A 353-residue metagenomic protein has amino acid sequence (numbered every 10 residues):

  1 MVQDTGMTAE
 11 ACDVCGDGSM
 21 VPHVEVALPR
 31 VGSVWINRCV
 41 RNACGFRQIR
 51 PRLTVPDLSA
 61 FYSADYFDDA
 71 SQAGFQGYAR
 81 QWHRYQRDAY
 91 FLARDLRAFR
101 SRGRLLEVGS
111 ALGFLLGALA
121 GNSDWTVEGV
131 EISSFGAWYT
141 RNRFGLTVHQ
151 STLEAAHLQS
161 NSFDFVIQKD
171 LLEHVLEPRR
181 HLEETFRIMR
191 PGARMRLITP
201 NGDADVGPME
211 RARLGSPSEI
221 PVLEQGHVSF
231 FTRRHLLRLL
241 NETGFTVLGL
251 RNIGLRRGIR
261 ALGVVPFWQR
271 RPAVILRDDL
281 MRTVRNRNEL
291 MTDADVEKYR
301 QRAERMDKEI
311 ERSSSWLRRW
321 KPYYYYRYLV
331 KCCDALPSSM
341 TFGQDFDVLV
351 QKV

Functional and structural regions predicted by a protein language model:
M1-N161, F165-K169, R179-L182, N252 (+4 more regions): Conserved N-terminal segment of class I S-adenosyl-L-methionine
S59-Y66, D203-G215, V264-F267: Short, flexible, mixed-charge acidic loops at enzyme active sites
K169-L176, I198: Short catalytic micro-motifs in class I SAM-dependent methyltransferases
L176-R180, G207: Short N-terminal helix/helix-N-cap motif within the alpha/beta-hydrolase-1
R179-R194: A short glycine-rich, Lys/Arg-flanked "PGG" loop and its adjoining helix->strand segment in the class I
I198-S229, R234-L239, L255-R257: Short, glycine-/aromatic-enriched active-site segment of Class I SAM-dependent methyltransferases
R234-K298: Substrate-binding/catalytic lobe of Class I Rossmann-like enzymes that use SAM or dcSAM, i.e., the mid-to-C-terminal
